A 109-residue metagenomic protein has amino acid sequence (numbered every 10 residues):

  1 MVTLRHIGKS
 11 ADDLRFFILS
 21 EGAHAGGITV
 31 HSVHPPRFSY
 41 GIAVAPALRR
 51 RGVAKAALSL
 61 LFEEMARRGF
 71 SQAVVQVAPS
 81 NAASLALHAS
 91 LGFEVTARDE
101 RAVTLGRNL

Functional and structural regions predicted by a protein language model:
M1-S39, A47, D99: Acetyl-CoA-dependent GNAT
F16, R98-L109: C-terminal "cap" of GNAT-fold acetyltransferases
G41, A45, A78: Residue-level recognition of the GNAT/N-acetyltransferase active site
V44, R50-R67, A82-S90: Conserved acetyl-CoA-binding loop-helix of GNAT-fold acetyltransferases
M65-A78, R101: Conserved GNAT acetyl-CoA-binding A-motif
N81-A82, T104: Short secondary-structure capping/turn micro-motifs that flank functional sites
A89-D99: Conserved acetyl-CoA-binding loop of GNAT-fold acetyltransferases
